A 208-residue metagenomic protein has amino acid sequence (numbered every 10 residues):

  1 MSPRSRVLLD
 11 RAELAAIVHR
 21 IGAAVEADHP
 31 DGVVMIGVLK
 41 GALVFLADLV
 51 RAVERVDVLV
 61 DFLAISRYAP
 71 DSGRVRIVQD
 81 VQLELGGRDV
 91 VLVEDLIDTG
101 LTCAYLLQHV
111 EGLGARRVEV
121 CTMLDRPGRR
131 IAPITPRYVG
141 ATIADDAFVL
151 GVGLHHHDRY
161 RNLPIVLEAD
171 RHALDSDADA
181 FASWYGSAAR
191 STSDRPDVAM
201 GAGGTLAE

Functional and structural regions predicted by a protein language model:
M1-E208: PRPP-associated nucleotide enzymes
